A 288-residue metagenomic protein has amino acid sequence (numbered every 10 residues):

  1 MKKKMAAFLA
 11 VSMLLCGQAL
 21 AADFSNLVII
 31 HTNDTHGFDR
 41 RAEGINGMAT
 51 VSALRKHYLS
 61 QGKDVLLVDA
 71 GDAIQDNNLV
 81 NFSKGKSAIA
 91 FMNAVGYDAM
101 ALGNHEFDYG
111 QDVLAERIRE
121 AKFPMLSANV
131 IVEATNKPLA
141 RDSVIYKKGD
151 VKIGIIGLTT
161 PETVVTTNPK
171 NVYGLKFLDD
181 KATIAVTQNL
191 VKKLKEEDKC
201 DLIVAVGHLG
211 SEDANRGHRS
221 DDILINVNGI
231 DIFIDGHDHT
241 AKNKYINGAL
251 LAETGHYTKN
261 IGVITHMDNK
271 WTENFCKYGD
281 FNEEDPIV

Functional and structural regions predicted by a protein language model:
K4-A21: Sec-dependent N-terminal signal peptides of Gram-positive bacterial secreted proteins and lipoproteins
A21-P286: Acidic, metal/ion-coordinating pockets
